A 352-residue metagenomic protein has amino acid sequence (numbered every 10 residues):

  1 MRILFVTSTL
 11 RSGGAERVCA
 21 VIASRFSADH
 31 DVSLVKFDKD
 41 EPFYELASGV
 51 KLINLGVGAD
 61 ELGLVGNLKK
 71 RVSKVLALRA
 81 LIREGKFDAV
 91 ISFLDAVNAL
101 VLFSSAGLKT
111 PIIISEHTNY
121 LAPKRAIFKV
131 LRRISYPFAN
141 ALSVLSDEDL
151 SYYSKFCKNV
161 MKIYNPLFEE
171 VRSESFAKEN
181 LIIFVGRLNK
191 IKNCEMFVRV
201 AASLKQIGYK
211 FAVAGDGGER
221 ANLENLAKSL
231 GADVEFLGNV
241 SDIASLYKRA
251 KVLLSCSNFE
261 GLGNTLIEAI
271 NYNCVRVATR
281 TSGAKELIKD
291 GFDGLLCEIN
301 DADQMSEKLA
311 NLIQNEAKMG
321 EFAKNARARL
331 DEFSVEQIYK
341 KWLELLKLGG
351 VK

Functional and structural regions predicted by a protein language model:
F5-G13, R17-V21, R25-G66, Y152-S154 (+1 more regions): N-terminal strand-loop element at the rim of the active site of nucleotide-sugar-dependent glycosyltransferases
G13-V21, N180, F184-S203, G218-E224 (+3 more regions): A conserved mid-protein helix/loop that constitutes part of the nucleotide-sugar donor-binding site
I53, P137-R172: Donor nucleotide-sugar binding/catalytic pocket of nucleotide-sugar-dependent glycosyltransferases
K74, S92-N98, E116: Short His-centered aromatic/hydrophobic patch
N239, N258: Aromatic "clamp/platform" in nucleotide-sugar-dependent glycosyltransferases that forms part of the donor/acceptor
V275-A278: Short hydrophobic beta-strand element within catalytic cores of glycosyltransferases and related nucleotide-activated
D290-G291, L295-A302, N311-E316: Conserved acidic donor-binding segment of nucleotide-sugar-dependent glycosyltransferases
Q304, N311, K318-E332, K341-E344: A short, well-ordered alpha-helix in the C-terminal region of glycosyltransferases
